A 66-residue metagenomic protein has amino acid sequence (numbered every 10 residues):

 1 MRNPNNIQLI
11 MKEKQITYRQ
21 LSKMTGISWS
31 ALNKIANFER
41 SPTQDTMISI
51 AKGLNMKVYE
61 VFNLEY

Functional and structural regions predicted by a protein language model:
M1-I16: A short, Lys/Arg-rich alpha-helix, primarily the initiator
I7, L21, L32-I35, V61: Conserved hydrophobic/aromatic packing and binding residues within compact polymer-binding modules
M11, S22, A51: The alpha-helix within a helix-turn-helix
T17, S28-A31, T43, K57: Short coil turns linking two alpha-helices in DNA-binding domains
I27-S41, L64: Recognition helix of helix-turn-helix/homeodomain-like DNA-binding domains that insert into the DNA major groove
T46-A51, V61-F62: Hydrophobic micro-packing sites on short alpha-helices
N55-Y66: Short C-terminal boundary/hinge segments that cap the last helix of small helical domains
